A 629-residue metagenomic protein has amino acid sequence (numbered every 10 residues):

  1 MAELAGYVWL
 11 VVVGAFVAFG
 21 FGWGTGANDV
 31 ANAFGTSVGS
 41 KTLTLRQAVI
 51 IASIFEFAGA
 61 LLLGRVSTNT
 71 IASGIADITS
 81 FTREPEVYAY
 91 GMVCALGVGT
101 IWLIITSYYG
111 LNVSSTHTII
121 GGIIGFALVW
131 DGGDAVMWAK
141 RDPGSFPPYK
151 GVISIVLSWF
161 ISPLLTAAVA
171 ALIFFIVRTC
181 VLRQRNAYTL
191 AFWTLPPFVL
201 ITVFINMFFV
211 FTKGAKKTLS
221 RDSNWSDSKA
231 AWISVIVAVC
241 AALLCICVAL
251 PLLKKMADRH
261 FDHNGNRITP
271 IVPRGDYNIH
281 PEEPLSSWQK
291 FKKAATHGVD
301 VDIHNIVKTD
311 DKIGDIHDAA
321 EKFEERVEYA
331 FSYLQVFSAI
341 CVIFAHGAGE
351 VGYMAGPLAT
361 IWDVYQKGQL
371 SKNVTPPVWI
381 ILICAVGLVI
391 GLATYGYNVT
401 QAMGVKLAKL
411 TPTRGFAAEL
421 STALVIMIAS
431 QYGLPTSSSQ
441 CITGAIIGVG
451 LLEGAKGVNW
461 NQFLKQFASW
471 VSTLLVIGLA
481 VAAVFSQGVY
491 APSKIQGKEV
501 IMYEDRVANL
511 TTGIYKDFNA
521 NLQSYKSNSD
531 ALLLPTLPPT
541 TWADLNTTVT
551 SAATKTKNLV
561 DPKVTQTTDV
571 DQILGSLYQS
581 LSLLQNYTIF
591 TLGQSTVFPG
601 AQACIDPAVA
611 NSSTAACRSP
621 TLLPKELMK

Functional and structural regions predicted by a protein language model:
M1-K629: Alpha-helical transmembrane segments and immediately membrane-proximal extracytoplasmic
